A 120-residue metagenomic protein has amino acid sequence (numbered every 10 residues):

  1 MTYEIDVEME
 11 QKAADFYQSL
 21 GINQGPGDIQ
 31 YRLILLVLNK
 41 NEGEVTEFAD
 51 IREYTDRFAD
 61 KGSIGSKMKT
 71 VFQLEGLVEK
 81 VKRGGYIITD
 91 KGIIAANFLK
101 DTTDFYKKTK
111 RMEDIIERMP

Functional and structural regions predicted by a protein language model:
M1, N41-E42, M119: Long, compositionally biased intrinsically disordered regions
M1-E4, G21, K69-E75, I93-A96 (+1 more regions): Intrinsically disordered, charged low-complexity linkers and terminal tails that flank or connect structured domains
Y3-L36: Short alpha-helical segments that sit at the start of domains
L35-G43, K100: Short, locally clustered residues in the helix-turn-helix/winged-helix DNA-binding domain
G43-T55: Short acidic, hydrophobic short linear motifs in intrinsically disordered regions
R57-L74, K80: Short amphipathic alpha-helical interaction segments
G84-D90: Minor-groove-contacting beta-hairpin "wing" of winged helix-turn-helix DNA-binding domains
I93-P120: Short, amphipathic alpha-helical interaction segments positioned at domain boundaries
